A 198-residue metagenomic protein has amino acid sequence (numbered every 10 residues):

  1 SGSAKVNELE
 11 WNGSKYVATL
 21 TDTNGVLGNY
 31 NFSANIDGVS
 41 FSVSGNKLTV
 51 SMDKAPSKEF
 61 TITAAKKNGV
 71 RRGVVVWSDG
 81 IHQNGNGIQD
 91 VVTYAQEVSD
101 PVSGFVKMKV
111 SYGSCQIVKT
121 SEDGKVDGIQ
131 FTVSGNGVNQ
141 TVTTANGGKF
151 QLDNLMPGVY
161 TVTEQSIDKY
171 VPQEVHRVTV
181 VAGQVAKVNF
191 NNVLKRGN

Functional and structural regions predicted by a protein language model:
S3-K5, V43-S44, G69-G104, V110 (+1 more regions): Structured interaction patches on ligand/partner-binding surfaces of diverse proteins
Y16-G25, Q116-I129: Structural motif
L27-F32, E122-N139: Short, ordered, surface-exposed loop/turn motifs in non-cytosolic proteins
S42-G45, N136-F150: Short, acidic Ser/Thr/Gly-rich low-complexity loop/linker segments typical of extracellular and cell-surface proteins
N46-L48, K58, G148-F150, H176 (+1 more regions): Short strand-edge motifs at loop-to-beta-strand transitions and within beta-strands of extracellular beta-rich domains
M52, L152-D153, F190: Hydrophobic core positions of the immunoglobulin-like beta-sandwich fold
K54, N146, M156-P157, A182: Surface-exposed loops/turns
K58-K66, G158-D168: A short, solvent-exposed beta-strand micro-motif common in secreted/extracellular proteins
